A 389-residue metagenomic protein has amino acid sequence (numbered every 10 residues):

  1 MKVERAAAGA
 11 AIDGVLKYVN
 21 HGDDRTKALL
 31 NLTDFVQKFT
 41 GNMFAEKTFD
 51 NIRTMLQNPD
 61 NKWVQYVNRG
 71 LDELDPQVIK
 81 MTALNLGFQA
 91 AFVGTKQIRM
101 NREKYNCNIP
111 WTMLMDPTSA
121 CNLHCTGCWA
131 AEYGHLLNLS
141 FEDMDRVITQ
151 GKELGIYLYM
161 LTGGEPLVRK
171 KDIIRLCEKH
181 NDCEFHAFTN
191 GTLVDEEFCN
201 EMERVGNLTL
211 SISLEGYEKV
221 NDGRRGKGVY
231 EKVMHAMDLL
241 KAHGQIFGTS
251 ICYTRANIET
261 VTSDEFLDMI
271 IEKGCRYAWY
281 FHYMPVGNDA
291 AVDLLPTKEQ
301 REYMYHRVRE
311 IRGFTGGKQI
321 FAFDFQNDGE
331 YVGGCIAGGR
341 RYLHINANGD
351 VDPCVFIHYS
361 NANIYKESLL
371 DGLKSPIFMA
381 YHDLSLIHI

Functional and structural regions predicted by a protein language model:
M1-D50, T54, D222-G338, H344-N348 (+2 more regions): Radical SAM enzyme [4Fe-4S]-AdoMet core and its adjacent flexible, acidic and glycine-rich loops/tails across
L29-E197: Conserved alpha-helical substructure of the radical SAM core
Q89-P110, F323-F325, G329, Y365-D383: Short, charged low-complexity linear segments at domain edges
N106-M115, A120-C121, N138-D143, I148-G151 (+8 more regions): Polyanion-binding and phosphate-handling cores
W129, I148, F198, R225 (+3 more regions): Short, flexible helix/strand-to-coil boundary loops that buttress conserved ligand/catalytic motifs in alpha/beta
A131-H135, Y217-K219, P285-N288: A short, flexible beta-alpha/helix-coil linker loop
F141-L161, L167-F281: Radical SAM/AdoMet-radical enzyme domain recognition
I387-I389: Conserved small/polar residues in nucleotide/adenosyl-binding loops
